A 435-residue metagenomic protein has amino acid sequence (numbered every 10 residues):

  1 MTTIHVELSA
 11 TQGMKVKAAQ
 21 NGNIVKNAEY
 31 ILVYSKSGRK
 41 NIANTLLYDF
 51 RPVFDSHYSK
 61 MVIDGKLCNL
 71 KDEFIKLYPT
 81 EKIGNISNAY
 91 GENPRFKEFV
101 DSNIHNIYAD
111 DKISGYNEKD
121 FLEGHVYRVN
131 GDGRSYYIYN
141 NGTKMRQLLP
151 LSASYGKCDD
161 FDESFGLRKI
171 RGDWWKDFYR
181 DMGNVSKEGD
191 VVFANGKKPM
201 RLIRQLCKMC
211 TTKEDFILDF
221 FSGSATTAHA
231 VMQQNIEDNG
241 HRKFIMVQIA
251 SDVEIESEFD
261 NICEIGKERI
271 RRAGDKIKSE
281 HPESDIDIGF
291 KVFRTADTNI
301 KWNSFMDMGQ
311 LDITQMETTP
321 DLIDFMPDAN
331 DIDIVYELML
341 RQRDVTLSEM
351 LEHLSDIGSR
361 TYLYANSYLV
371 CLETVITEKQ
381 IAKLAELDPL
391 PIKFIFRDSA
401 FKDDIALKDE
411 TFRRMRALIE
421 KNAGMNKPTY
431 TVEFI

Functional and structural regions predicted by a protein language model:
M1-R180, M200-E214, I236-I435: Accessory, often C-terminal, charged low-complexity segments
K176-N195: Class I SAM-dependent transferase core
D215-Q234: A phosphate-binding catalytic loop at a beta-strand-loop-alpha-helix junction that coordinates phosphoryl groups
